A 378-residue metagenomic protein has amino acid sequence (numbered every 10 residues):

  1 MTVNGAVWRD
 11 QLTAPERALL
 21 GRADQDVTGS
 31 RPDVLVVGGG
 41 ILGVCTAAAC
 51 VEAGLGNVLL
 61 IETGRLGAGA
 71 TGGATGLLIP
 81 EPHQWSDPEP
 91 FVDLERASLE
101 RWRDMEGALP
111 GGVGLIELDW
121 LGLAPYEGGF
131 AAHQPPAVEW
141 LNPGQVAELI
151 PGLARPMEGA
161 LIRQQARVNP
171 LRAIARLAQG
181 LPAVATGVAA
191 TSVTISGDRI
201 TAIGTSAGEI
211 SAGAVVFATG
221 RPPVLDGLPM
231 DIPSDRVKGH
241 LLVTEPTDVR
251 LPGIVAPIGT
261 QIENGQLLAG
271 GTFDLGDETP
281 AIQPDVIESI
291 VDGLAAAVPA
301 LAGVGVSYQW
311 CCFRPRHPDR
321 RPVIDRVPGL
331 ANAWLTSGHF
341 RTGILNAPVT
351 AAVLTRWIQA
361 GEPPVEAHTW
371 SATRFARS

Functional and structural regions predicted by a protein language model:
M1-D33, E52-A53: Extreme N-terminal leader/targeting segments of oxidoreductases
D26-L42, L59: Beta1/beta-strand and adjacent pyrophosphate-binding region of the FAD-binding site in flavoprotein oxidoreductases
L35-V37, I61, I203, I210-P222 (+1 more regions): Short hydrophobic core segments
A48-E52, G76-L78, G112-I116, A214 (+1 more regions): Active-site substrate-recognition segment that forms the wall of the catalytic cavity or substrate channel
V51-G72: Glycine-rich FAD pyrophosphate-binding loop
G76-L149, G293-A295: Dinucleotide-binding Rossmann-like beta1-alpha1 core, especially the glycine-rich loop that anchors the ADP
A160-S206, I210: Helical element adjacent to the flavin cofactor pocket in flavoenzyme catalytic cores
A300, V304-S378: C-terminal catalytic lobe of FAD-dependent flavoproteins
